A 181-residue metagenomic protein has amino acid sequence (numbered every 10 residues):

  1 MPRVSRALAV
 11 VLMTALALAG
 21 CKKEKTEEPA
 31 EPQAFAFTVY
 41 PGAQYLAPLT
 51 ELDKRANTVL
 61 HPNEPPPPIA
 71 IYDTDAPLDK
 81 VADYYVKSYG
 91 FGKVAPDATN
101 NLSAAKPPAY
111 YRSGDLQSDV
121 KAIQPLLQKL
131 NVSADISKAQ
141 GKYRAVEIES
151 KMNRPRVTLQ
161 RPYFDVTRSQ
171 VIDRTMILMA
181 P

Functional and structural regions predicted by a protein language model:
M1-V11: Bacterial N-terminal signal peptides that target proteins for export
A17-G20: C-terminal motif of bacterial Sec signal peptides marking the signal peptidase cleavage site
K22-P181: An acidic-aromatic pocket/loop used at catalytic or ligand-binding sites
